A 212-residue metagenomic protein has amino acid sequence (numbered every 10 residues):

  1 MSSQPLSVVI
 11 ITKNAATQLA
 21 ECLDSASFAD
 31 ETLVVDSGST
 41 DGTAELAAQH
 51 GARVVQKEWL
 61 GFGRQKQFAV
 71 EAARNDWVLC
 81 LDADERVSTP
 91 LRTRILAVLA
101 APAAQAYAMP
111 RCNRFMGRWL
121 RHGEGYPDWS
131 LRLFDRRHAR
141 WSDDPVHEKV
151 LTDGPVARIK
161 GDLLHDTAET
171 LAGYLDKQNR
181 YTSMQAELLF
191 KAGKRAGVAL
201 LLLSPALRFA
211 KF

Functional and structural regions predicted by a protein language model:
M1, A15, A29-D30, E45 (+2 more regions): N-terminal/domain-start alpha-helical segments
M1-S25: N-proximal low-complexity "stem/linker" segments adjacent to membrane-targeting elements
I10, A29-G38, V55, A83: Short beta-strand/loop segment that forms part of the nucleotide-sugar
A20, D41-H50, P90-L91: Acidic helix N-cap motif at the loop->helix transition within catalytic regions of sugar-transfer enzymes
S25, D36-L46, D82: A conserved acidic beta->alpha catalytic loop
A44-A72: Conserved donor nucleotide-binding strand/loop of the catalytic core
G63, Q67-V70, D76-W77, L81 (+1 more regions): Catalytic-site signature of metal-activated, phosphate-bearing donor transferases, centered on the GT-A/GT-A-like
